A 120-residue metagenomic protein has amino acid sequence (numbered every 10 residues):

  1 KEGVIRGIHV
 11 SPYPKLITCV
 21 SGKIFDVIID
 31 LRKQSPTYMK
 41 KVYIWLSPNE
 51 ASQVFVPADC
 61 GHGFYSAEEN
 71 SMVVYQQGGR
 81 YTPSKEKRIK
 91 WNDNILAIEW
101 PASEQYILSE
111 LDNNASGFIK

Functional and structural regions predicted by a protein language model:
K1-S52, E68-N70, Q77-K120: Non-catalytic, conserved peripheral segments adjacent to functional cores
A58-D59: Extracellular beta-helix/beta-solenoid repeat scaffolds
